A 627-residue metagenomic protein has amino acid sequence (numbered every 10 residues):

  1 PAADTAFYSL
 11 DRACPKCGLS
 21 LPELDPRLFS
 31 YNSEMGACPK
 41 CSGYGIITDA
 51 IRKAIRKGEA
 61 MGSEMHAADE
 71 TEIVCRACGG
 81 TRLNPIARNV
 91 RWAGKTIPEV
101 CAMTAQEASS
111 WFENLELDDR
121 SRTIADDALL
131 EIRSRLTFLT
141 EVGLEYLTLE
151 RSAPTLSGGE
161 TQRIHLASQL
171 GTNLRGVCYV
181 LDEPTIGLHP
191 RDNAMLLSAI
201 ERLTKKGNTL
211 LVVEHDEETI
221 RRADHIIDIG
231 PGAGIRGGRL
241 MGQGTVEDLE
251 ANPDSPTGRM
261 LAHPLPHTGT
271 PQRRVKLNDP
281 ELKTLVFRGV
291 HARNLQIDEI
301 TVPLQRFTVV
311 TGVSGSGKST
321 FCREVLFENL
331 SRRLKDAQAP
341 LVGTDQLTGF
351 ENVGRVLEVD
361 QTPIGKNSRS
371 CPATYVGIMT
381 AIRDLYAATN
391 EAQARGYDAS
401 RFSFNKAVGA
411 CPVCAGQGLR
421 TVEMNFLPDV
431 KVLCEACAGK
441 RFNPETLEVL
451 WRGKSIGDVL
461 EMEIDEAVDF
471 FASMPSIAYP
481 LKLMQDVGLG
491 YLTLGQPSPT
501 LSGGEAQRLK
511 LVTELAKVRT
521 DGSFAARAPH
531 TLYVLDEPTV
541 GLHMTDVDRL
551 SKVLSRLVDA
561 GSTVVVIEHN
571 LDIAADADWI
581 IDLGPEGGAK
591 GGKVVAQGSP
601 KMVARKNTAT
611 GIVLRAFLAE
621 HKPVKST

Functional and structural regions predicted by a protein language model:
P1-T627: Conserved phosphate-binding elements of NTP-dependent enzyme cores
